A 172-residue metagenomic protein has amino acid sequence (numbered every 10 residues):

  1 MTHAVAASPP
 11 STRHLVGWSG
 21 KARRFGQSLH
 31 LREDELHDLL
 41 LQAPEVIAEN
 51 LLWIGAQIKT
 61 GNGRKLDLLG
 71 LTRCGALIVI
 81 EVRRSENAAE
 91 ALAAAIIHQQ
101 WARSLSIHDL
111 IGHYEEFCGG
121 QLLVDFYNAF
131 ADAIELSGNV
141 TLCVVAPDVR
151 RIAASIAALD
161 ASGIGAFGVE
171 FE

Functional and structural regions predicted by a protein language model:
M1-E172: Charged, terminal alpha-helix-loop-beta segments that serve as non-catalytic nucleic-acid engagement and/or assembly
